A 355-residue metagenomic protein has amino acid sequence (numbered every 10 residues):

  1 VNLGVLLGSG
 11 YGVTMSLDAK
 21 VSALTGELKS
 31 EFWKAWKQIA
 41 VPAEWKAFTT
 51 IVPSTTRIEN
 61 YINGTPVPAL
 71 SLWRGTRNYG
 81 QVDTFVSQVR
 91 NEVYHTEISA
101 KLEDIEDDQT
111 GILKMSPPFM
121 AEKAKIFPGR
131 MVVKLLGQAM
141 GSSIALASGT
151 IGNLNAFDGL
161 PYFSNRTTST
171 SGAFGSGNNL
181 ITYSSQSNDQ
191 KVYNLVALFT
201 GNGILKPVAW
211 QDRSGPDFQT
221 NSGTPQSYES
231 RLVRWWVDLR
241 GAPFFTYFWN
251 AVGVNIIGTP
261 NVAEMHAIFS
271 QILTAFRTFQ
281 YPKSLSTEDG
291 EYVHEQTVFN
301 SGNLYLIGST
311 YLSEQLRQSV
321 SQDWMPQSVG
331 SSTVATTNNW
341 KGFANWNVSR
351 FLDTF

Functional and structural regions predicted by a protein language model:
V1-V41: N-terminal alpha-helical "arm" segments
K29-W36, V41, P66, T182-S184 (+2 more regions): Short, hydrophobic/proline-enriched secondary-structure or compact coil segments at domain edges
K34-E92: Assembly/oligomerization interface modules of large self-assembling protein complexes
I58, S116-F119, K123, I272-A275: Short, hydrophobic/aromatic alpha-helical segments in well-folded domains
P66, S71, Q88, F119-N153 (+2 more regions): Signature of extracytoplasmic/envelope-associated structural regions
S87-S143, S230-P243, N303-L306: Long, contiguous amphipathic alpha-helices that act as assembly "spine/axial" helices in icosahedral shell and virion
A145-L146, I151-K206, D217, G223-F355: Extended oligomerization regions of viral-like shell subunits
